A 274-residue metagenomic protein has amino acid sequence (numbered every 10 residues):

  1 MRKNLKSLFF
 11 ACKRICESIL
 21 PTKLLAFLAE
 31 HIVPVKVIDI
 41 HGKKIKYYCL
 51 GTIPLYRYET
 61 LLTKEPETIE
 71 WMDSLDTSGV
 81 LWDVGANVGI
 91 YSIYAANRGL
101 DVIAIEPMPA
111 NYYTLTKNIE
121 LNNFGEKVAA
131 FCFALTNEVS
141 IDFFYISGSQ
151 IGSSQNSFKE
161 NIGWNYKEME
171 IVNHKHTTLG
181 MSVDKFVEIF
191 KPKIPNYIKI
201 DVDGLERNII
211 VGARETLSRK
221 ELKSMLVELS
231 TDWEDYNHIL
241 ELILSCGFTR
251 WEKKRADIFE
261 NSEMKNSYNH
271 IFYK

Functional and structural regions predicted by a protein language model:
M1-A129, E168-N173, F190, R250-K274: S-adenosyl-L-methionine
K44, I53, V128, Q150 (+3 more regions): Residues that cap or initiate secondary-structure elements
K64-T68, V88, L179, V183 (+2 more regions): Amphipathic coiled-coil/heptad-repeat helices and related helical stalk/stem segments that mediate oligomerization
T77, R98-L100, A104, S182-K274: Conserved acidic-Pro-Pro-aromatic motif
A86-V88, P109, L135-N137, V202-E206 (+1 more regions): Short, glycine/acidic-enriched loop or turn micro-motifs at the edges of active sites
I90-I93, Y113, S140, R207-V211: Short N-terminal helix/helix-N-cap motif within the alpha/beta-hydrolase-1
T114, E138-S140, Y236, S262-E263: Short Asp/Glu-rich motifs
T116-K185: S-adenosyl-L-methionine
